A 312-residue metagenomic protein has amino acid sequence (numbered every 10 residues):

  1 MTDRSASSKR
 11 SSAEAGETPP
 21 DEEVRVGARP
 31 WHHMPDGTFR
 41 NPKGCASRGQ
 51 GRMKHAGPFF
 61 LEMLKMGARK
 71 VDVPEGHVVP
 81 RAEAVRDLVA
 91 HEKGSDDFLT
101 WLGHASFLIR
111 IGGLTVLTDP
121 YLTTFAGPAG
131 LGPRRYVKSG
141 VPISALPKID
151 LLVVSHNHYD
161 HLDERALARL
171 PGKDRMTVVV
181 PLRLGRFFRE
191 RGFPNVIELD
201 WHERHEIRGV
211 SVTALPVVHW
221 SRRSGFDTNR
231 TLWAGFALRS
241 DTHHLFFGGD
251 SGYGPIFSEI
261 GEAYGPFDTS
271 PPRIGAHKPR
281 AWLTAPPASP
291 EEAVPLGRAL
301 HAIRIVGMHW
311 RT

Functional and structural regions predicted by a protein language model:
M1-R134, S139-A145, R239-G249, D268-I274: Metallo-beta-lactamase
G16-P42, S139, L151, H158 (+4 more regions): Cap/insert and terminal regions of metallo-dependent hydrolase folds
D72-G94, V180-H243: Metallo-beta-lactamase
S106-G112, E206-D268, T284-E292: Catalytic core of the metallo-beta-lactamase
I109, D119, H156, D163 (+5 more regions): Divalent metal-coordination and catalytic microenvironments
L114, K173-M176, F193, L300-R304: A short helix->loop->beta-strand "cap" motif at the edges of active sites that frequently abuts
Y121-K138, W220-D227, K278-P287: Acidic/histidine-rich helix-loop elements that form or flank divalent-metal/phosphate-binding sites at the catalytic
G130-V180, N195, A263-P271: Active-site metal-binding motif and surrounding structural segment of the metallo-beta-lactamase
